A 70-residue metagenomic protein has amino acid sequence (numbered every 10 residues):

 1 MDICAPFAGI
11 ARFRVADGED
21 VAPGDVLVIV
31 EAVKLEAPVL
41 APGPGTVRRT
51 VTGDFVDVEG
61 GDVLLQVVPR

Functional and structural regions predicted by a protein language model:
M1-A11, V26-P44, P69-R70: Short beta-strand-turn/beta-hairpin segments enriched in glycine/proline and small hydrophobics that form edge-strand
A5-P6, A11-D20, R49-V56: Short histidine-centered loop motifs in beta-beta connectors
G18-L27, A32, F55-L64: A structural signal for short beta-strand/turn segments enriched in small hydrophobics and glycine
G43-R70: Short hydrophobic interaction/assembly module
